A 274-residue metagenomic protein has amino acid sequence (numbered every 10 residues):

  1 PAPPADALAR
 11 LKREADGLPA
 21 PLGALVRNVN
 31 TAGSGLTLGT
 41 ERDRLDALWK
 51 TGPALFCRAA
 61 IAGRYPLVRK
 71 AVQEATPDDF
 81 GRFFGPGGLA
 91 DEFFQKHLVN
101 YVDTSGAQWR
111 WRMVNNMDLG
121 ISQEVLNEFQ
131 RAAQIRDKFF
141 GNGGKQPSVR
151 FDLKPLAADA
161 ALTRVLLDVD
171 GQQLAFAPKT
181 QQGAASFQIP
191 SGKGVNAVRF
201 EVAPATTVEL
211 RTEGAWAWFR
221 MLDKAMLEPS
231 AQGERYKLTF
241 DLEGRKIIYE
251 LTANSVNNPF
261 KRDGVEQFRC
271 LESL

Functional and structural regions predicted by a protein language model:
P1-D43, A47: Extended helix-rich, non-globular scaffold segments
P21, G33-L274: Long C-terminal appendages of very large multidomain proteins
